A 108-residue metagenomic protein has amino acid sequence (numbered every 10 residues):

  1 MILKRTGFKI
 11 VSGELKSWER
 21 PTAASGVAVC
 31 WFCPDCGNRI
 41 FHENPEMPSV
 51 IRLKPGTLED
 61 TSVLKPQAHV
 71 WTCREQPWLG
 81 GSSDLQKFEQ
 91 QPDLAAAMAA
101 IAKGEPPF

Functional and structural regions predicted by a protein language model:
M1-F108: A short Gly-Trp-Pro
